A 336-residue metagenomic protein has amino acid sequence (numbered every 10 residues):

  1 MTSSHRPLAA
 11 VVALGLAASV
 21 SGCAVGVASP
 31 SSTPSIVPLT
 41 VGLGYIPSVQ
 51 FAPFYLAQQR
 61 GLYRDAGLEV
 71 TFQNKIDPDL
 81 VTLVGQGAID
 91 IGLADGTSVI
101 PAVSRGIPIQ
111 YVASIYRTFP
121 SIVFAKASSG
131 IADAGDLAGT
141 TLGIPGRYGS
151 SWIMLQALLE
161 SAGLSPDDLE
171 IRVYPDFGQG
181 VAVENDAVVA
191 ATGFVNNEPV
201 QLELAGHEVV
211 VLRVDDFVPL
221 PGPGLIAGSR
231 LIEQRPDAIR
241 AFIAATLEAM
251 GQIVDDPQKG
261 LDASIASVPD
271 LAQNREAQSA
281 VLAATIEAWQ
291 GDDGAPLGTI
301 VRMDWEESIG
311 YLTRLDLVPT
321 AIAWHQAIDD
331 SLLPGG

Functional and structural regions predicted by a protein language model:
M1-V11: Bacterial N-terminal signal peptides that target proteins for export
V11-G22: Bacterial N-terminal signal peptides
C23-T33: Bacterial lipoprotein signal-peptidase II cleavage site
T33-P175, G180-N185, V189-N196, L212-R213 (+1 more regions): Short, glycine-/small- and polar/acidic-enriched structural segments that line small-molecule recognition paths
T97-S98, G178-D270: Pocket-lining segment of extracytoplasmic ligand-binding domains
P166-E170, D270-V281, P319-Q326: Short, surface-exposed acidic
Q234-L315: Secondary-structure end/capping motifs
W305-G336: Conserved C-terminal helix/tail region of periplasmic/extracytoplasmic solute-binding proteins
